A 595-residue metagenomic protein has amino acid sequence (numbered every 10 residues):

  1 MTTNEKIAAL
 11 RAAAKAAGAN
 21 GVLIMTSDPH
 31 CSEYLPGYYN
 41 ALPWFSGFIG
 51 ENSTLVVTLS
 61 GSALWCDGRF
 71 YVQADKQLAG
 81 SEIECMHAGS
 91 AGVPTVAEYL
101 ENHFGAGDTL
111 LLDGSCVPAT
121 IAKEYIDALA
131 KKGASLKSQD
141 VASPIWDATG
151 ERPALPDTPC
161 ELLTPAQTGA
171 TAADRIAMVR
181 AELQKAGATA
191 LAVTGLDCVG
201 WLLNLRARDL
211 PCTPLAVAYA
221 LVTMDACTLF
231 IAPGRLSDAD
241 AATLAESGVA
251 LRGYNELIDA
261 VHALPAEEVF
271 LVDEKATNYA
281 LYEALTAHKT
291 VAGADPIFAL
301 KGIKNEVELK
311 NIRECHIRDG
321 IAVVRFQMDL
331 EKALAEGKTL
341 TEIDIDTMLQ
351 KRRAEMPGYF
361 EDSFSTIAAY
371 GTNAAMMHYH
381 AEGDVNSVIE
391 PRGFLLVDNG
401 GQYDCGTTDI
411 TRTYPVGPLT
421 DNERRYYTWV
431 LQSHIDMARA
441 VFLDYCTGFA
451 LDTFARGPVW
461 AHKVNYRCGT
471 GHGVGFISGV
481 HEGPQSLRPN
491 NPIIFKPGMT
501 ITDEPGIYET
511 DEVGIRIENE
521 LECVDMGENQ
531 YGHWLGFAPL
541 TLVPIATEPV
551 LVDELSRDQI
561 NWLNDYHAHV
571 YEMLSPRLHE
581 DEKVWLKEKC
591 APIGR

Functional and structural regions predicted by a protein language model:
M1-R595: Active-site neighborhoods and metal-handling regions in enzymes and metal-associated proteins
